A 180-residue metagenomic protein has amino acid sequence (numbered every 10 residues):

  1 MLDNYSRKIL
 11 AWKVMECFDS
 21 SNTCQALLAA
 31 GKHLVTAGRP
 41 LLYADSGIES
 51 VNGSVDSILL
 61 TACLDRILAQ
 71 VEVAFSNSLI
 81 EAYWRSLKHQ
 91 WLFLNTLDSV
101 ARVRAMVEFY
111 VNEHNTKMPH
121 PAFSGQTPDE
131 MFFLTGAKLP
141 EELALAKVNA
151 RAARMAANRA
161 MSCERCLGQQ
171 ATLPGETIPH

Functional and structural regions predicted by a protein language model:
M1-E113: RNase H-like DDE/DDD metal-dependent nuclease/strand-transfer catalytic core used by mobile genetic elements
L60-A62, S86-H180: C-terminal domain-tail junction helix/linker
